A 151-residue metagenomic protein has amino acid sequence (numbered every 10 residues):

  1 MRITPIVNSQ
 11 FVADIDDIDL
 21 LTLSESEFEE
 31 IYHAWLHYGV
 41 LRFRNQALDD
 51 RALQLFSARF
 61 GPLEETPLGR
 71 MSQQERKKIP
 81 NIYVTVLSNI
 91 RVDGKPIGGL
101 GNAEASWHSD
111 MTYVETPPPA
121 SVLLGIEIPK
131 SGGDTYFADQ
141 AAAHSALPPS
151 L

Functional and structural regions predicted by a protein language model:
M1-L151: Non-heme Fe(II) oxygenase catalytic core, chiefly the N-lobe of the double-stranded beta-helix
